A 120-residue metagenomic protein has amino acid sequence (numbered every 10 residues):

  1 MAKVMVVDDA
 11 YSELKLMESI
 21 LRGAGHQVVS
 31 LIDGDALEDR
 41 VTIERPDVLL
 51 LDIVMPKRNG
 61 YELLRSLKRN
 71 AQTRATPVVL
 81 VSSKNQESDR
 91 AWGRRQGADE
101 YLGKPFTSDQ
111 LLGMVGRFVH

Functional and structural regions predicted by a protein language model:
K15-G23: Charged docking surfaces used in two-component/phosphorelay signaling
G25-D33, R40: Short hydrophobic/Thr-rich beta-strand motif most characteristic of the beta2 strand and flanking loop of CheY-like
E44-L50, M55: Active-site beta3 strand of CheY-like receiver
P56-K57, Q86: The feature encodes the CheY-like receiver
F106-V115: C-terminal output helix
